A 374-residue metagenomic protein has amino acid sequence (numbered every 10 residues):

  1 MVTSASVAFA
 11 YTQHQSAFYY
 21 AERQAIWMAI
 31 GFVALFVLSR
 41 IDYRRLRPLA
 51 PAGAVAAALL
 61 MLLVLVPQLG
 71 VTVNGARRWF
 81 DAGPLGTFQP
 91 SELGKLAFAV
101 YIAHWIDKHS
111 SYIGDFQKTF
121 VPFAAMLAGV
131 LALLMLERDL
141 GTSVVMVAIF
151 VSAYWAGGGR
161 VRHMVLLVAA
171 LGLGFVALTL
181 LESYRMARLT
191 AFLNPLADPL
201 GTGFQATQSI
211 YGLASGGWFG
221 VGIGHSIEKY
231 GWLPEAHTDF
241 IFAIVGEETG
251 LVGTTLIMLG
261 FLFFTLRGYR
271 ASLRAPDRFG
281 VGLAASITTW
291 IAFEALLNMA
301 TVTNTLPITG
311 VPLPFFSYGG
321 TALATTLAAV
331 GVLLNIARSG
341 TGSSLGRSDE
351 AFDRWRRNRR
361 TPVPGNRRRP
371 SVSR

Functional and structural regions predicted by a protein language model:
M1-R138, M299-P314, Y318, A322-L323 (+2 more regions): Membrane-helix boundary/helix-loop-helix interface segments in multi-pass membrane proteins
I26-A34, E248-T265: Hydrophobic alpha-helical transmembrane segments
V33, I41, Y101, V176 (+5 more regions): Transmembrane alpha-helix boundary/anchor motif
P51-A58, Q117-M135, L140-L180, F192: Hydrophobic alpha-helical segments of polytopic membrane proteins
G70-T87, H163-I257, A275-L283: Hydrophobic, glycine- and aromatic-enriched re-entrant/interface helices and adjoining loop segments
I106, V144-H163, I227-G253, G310-A324: Interfacial segments of multi-pass membrane proteins
L136, L140, V144, G220 (+2 more regions): Hydrophobic alpha-helical segments of membrane proteins
A271-G310, F316: Loop-to-helix entry and N-terminal half of a specific, functionally important transmembrane alpha helix in multi-pass
